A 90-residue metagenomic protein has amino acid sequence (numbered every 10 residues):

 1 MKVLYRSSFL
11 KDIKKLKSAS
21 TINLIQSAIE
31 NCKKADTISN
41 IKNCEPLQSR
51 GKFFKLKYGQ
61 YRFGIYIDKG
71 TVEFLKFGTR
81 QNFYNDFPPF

Functional and structural regions predicted by a protein language model:
M1-A28: Arg/Lys-rich, positively charged N-terminal/basic patches that mediate binding to nucleic acids
V3, K14, S39, K52-F54 (+2 more regions): Short alpha-helical segments used as structural interaction elements across diverse proteins
K11, N31, N82: Active-site micro-motifs of SAM-dependent methyltransferase domains
I13-L16, L47, I67: Alpha-helix C-terminal capping segments
A19, Y58-R62, Y66-F90: Enriched for short, Lys/Arg-rich terminal
A19-S39, K76: A short, compositionally biased N-terminal segment around positions ~18-40 that is enriched in charged/polar residues
E30-L56: A short, surface-exposed loop/turn module that caps and links secondary-structure elements
